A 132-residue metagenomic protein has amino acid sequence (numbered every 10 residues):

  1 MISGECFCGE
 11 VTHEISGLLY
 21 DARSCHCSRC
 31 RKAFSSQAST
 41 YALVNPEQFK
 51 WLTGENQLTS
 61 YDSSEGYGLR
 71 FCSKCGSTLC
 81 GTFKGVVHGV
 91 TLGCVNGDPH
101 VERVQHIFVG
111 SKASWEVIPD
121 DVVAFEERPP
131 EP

Functional and structural regions predicted by a protein language model:
M1-P132: A short Gly-Trp-Pro
